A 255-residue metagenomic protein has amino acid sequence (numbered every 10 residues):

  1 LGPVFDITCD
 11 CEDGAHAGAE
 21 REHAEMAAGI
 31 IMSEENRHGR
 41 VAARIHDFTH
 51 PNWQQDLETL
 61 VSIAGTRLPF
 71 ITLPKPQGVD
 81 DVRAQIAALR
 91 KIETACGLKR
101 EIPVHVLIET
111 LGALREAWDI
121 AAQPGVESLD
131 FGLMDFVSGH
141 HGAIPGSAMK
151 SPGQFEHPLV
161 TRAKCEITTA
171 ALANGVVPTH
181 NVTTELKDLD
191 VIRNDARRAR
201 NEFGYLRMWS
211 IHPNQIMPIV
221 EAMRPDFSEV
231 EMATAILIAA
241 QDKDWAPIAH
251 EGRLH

Functional and structural regions predicted by a protein language model:
L1-H255: Expand to "…catalyze enediolate/carbanion chemistry for C-C bond making/breaking, isomerization, decarboxylation
